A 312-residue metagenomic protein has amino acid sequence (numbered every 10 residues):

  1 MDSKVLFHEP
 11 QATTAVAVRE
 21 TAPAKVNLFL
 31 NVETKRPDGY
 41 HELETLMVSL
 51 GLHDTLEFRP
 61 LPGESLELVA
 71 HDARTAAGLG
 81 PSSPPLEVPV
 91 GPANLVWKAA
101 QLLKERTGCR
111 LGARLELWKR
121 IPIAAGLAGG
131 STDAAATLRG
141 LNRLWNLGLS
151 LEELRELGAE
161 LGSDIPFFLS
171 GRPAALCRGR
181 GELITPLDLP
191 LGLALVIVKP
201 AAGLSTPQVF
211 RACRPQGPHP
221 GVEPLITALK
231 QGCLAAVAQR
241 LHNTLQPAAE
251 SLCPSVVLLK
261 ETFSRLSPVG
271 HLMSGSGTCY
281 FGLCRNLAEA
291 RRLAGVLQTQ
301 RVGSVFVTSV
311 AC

Functional and structural regions predicted by a protein language model:
D2-A125, R143, L147-E152, P190-L191 (+1 more regions): ATP-binding N-lobe of GHMP and related small-molecule kinases
L30, D54-F58, D164-L169, A175-L176 (+1 more regions): Short beta-strand scaffold segments in enzyme catalytic cores
S49, F58-L61, R291, L297 (+1 more regions): Acyltransferase
G112, A134, L138-L176, R180: Contiguous, small/hydrophobic- and glycine-enriched helical/loop subdomains that border and often "cap" functional
E116-W145, S163, G270-C284: Glycine/serine-rich anion-binding loops at beta->alpha junctions that coordinate negatively charged ligand groups
F168-G270, R285-R291, G295, V302-C312: Conserved, helical-rich catalytic subdomain that frames metal- and/or nucleotide-binding sites in enzyme alpha/beta
